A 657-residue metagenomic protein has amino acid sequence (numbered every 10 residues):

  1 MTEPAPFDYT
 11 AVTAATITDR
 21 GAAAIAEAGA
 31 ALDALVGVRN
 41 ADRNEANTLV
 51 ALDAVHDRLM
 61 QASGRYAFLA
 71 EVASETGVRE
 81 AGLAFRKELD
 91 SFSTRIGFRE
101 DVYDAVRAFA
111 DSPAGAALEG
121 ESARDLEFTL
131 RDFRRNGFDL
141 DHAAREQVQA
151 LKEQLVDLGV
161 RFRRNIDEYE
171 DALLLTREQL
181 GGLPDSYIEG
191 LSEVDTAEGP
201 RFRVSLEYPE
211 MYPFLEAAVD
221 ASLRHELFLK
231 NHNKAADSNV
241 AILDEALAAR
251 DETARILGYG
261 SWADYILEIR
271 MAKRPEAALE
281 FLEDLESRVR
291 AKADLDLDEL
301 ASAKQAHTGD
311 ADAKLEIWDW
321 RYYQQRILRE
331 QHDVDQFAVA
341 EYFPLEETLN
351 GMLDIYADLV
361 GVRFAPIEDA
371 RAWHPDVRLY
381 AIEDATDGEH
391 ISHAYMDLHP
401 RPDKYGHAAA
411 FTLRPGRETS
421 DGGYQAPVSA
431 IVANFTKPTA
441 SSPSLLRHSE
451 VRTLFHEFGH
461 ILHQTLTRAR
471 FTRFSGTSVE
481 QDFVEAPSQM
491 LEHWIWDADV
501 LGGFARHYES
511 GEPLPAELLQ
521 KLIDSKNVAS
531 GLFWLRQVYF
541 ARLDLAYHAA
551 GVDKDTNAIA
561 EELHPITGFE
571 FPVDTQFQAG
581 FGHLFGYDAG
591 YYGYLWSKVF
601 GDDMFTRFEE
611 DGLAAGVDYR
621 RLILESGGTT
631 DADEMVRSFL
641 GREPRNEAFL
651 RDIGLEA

Functional and structural regions predicted by a protein language model:
M1-D19, A23, R201-F202, E347 (+8 more regions): C-terminal, non-catalytic "cap/extension" segments appended to globular domains
M1-P184, F608: N-terminal helix-rich structural modules
T2-T16, Y66-F85, A108-A150, S205-V240 (+5 more regions): Short His/Asp/Glu-rich catalytic/ion-coordination signatures at enzyme active sites or charged loops
D19-A23, E27, A150, E245-A249 (+4 more regions): A non-catalytic, amphipathic alpha-helix used as a structural packing/dimerization or gating element in enzyme scaffolds
A46-L49, A117, E226-D244, A614-I623: A short, flexible low-complexity segment enriched in Lys/Arg and Gly/Pro that occurs in N-terminal basic tails
E121, D125-L126, Q154-D157, R164 (+7 more regions): Active-site-proximal, well-structured secondary-structure segments within enzyme catalytic domains
V240-D251, Q425-I431, A469, S626-G628: Short, hydrophobic/aliphatic alpha-helical segments
T436-F455: Short pre-active-site segment immediately N-terminal to the catalytic Zn-binding motif
